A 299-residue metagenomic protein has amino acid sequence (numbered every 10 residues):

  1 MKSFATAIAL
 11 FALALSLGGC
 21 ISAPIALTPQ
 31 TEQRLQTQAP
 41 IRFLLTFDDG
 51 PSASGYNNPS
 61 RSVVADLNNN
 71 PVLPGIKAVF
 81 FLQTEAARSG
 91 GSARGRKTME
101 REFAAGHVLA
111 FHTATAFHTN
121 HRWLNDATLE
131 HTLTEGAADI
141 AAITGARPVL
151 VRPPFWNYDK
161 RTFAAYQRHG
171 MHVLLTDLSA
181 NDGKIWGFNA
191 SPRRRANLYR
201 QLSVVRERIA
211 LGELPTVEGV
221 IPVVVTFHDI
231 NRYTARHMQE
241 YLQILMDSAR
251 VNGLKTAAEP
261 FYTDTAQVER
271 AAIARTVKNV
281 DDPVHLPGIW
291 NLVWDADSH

Functional and structural regions predicted by a protein language model:
M1-I8: Bacterial N-terminal signal peptides that target proteins for export
A12-L13: Hydrophobic membrane-insertion alpha-helices, especially the h-region of bacterial N-terminal signal peptides
S16-G19: C-terminal motif of bacterial Sec signal peptides marking the signal peptidase cleavage site
I21-V108, T113-H118, A137-A142, A146-P148: Active-site beta->alpha N-cap acidic-glycine motif
I25-L35, N70-P74, R88, Y233-H299: C-terminal domain-boundary segment and adjacent tail
R94, A116-E269: Catalytic domains of cell-wall/extracellular-matrix polysaccharide-remodeling enzymes, centered on de-N-acetylation
K97-L109, T132-A137, V204, R208-G212 (+1 more regions): A broadly tuned preference for mixed-charge, low-complexity surface segments
